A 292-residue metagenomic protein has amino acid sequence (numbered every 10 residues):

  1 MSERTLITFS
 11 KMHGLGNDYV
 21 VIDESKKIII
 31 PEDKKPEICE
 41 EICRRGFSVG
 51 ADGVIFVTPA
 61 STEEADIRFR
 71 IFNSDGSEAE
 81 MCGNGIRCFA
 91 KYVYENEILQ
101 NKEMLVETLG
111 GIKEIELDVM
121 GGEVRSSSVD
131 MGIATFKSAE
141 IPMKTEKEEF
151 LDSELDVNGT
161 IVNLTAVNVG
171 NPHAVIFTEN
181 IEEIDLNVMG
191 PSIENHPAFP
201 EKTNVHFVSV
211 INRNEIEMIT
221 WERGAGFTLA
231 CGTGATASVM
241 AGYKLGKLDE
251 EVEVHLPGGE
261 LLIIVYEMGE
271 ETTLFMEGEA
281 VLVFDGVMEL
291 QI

Functional and structural regions predicted by a protein language model:
M1-E123, A174-I292: A glycine-rich beta-to-alpha transition motif near the start of alpha/beta enzyme domains, typified by
A79, S126-S127, A139-M143, F177: Flexible, glycine/proline-enriched loop segments at strand-loop-helix junctions that form or flank small-ligand binding
S126-S128, G132-A134: Membrane helix-loop-helix hairpins that form the core translocation module of multi-pass transporters
I133-N163: Active-site glycine-rich loop that binds ribose-phosphate moieties when present
L151-E182: Internal active-site segments that recognize and position negatively charged phosphoryl groups and nucleotide moieties
